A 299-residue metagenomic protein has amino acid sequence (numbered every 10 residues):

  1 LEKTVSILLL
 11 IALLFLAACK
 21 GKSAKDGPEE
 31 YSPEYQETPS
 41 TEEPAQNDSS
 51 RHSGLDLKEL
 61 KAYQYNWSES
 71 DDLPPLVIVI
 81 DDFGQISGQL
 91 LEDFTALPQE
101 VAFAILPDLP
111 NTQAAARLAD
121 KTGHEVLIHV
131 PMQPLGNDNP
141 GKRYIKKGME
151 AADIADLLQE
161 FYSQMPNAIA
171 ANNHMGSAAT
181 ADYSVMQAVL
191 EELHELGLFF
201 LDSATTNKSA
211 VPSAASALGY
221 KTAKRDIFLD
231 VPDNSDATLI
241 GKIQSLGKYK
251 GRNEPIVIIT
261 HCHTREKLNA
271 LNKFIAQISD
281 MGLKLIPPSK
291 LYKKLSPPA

Functional and structural regions predicted by a protein language model:
E2-L10: Sec-dependent signal peptide recognition, specifically the positively charged N-region followed immediately by
F15-A18: C-terminal motif of bacterial Sec signal peptides marking the signal peptidase cleavage site
K20-P28: Bacterial lipoprotein signal-peptidase II cleavage site
Y63-N139: Active-site beta->alpha N-cap acidic-glycine motif
L76-D81, Q99-I105, H124-V130, I169-N173 (+4 more regions): Hydrophobic faces of well-ordered beta-strands that scaffold small-molecule active sites in alpha/beta enzyme cores
V79-F83, A102-D108, E150, N172-D182 (+1 more regions): Catalytic beta/alpha-barrel core
G141-S163, A179-V185, P212-K250: Alpha-helical scaffold elements lining the catalytic groove of polysaccharide deacetylases
L193-T206, R265-A299: C-terminal domain-boundary segment and adjacent tail
